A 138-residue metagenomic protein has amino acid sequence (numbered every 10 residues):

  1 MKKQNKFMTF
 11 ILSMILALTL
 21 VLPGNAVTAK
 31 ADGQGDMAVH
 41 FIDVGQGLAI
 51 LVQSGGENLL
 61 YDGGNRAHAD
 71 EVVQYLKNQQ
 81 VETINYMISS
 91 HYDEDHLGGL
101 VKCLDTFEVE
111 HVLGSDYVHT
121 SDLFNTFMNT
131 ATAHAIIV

Functional and structural regions predicted by a protein language model:
K2-F10, T19-V138: Non-globular, low-confidence helical/coil segments that flank catalytic cores
L16: Structured interaction and signal-relay segments at domain junctions
